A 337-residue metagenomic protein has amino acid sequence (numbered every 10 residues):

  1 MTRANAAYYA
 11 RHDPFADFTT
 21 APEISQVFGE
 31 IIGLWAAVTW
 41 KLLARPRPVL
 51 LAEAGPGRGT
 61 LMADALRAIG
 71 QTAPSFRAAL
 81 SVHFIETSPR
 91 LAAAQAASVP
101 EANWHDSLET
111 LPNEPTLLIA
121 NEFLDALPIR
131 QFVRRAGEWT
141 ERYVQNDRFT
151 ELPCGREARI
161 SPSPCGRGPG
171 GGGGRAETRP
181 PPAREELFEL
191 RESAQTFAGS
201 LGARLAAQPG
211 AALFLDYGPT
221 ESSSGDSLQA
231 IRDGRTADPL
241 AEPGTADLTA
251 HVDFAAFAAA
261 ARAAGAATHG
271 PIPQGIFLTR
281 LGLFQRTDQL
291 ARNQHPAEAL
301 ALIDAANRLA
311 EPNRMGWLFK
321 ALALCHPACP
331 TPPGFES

Functional and structural regions predicted by a protein language model:
M1-T116, F132, I276-Q285, L290 (+1 more regions): Rossmann-like AdoMet
A54, T87, F123-A126, Y217: Generic detector of well-ordered alpha-helical packing
N113, V133-A158, P182-G202: Domain-scale recognition of functional cores that engage charged ligands
L117-R156, G225-D238: A mobile, often basic/glycine-rich helix-loop segment that functions as the active-site lid/recognition loop
E157-R159, R175-E177: Charged/polar low-complexity intrinsically disordered segments
S161-S163: Serine residues within intrinsically disordered or low-complexity segments
G166-P169: Glycine-biased, low-complexity coil/linker segments
E177, P182-S337: Long, Lys/Arg- and hydrophobic-enriched amphipathic alpha-helices
